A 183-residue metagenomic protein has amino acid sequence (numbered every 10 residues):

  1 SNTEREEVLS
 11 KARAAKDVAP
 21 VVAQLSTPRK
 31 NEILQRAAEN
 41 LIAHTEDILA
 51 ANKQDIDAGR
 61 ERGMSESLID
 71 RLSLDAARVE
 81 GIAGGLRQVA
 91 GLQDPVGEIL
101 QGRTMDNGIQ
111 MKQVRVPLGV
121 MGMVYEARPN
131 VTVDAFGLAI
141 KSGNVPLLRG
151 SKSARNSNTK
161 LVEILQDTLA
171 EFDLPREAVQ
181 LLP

Functional and structural regions predicted by a protein language model:
S1-Q110: N-terminal Rossmann-like NAD(P)+-binding subdomain of aldehyde/semialdehyde dehydrogenases
G91, L100-P183: Rossmann-like NAD(P) dinucleotide-binding subdomain of oxidoreductase/dehydrogenase enzymes
